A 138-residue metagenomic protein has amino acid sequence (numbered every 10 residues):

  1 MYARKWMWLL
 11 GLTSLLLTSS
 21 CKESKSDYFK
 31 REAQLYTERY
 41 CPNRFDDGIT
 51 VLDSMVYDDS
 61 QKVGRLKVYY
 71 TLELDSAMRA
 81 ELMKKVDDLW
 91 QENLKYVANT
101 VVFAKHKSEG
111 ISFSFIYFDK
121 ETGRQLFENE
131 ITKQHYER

Functional and structural regions predicted by a protein language model:
M1-W8: Bacterial N-terminal signal peptides that target proteins for export
L17-S20: C-terminal motif of bacterial Sec signal peptides marking the signal peptidase cleavage site
K22-F29: Bacterial lipoprotein signal-peptidase II cleavage site
A33-D46, L89-Y96: Short amphipathic alpha-helical segments
C41-L72, E128-E130: Post-signal-peptide N-terminal segment of Sec-exported extracytoplasmic proteins
V56-K105: Mature extracytoplasmic domains of secretory-pathway proteins
L94-R124: A short amphipathic beta-strand at an alpha->beta junction
G123-R138: Short, low-complexity, Pro/Ser/Thr/Gly-rich segments in the mature regions of secreted, periplasmic
